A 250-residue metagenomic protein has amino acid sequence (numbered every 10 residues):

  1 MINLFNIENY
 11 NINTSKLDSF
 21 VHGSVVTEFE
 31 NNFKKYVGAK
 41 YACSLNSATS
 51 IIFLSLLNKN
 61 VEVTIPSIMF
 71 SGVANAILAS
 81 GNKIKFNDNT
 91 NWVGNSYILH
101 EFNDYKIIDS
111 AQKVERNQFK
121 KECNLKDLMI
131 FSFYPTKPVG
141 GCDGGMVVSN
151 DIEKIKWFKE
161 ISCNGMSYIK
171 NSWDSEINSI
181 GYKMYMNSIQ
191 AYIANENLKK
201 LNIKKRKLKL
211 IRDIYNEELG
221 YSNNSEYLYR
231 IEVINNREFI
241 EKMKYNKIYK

Functional and structural regions predicted by a protein language model:
M1-K59, S80, Y185, E196-D213 (+2 more regions): Conserved PLP-binding active-site segment in aminotransferase class I/II-type PLP enzymes
G38-K40, L56-E62, N89-T90, L99-K106 (+4 more regions): Short glycine/proline-enriched coil/turn segments at helix->beta-strand junctions
K40-A42, V61-E62, G144, L228: Short active-site oxyanion
S44, I65, V147: Conserved SAM-binding loop
L45, N87, S222-N224, K250: Conserved beta-strand termini and adjacent loop/short-helix elements that scaffold enzyme active sites in alpha/beta
L57-Q118: PLP-dependent aminotransferase-like
R116, L125-N236: Active-site region of PLP-dependent enzymes
